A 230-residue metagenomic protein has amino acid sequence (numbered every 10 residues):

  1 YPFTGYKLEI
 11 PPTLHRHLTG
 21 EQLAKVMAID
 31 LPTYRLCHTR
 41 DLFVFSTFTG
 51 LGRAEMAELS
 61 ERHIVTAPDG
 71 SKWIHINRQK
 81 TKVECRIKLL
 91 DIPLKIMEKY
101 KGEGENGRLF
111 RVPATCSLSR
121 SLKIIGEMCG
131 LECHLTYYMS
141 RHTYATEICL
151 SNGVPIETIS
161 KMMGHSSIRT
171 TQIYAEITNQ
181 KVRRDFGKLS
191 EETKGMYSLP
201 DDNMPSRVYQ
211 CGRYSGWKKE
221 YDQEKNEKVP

Functional and structural regions predicted by a protein language model:
Y1-R53: Basic, Lys/Arg- and aromatic-enriched nucleic-acid-binding interface segment
P12, R78-E98, G104-I124: C-terminal catalytic core of Y-nucleophile DNA break-rejoin enzymes
H17, R78-K82, T115, M163-K188: Catalytic-site neighborhood detector that most strongly recognizes the C-terminal catalytic loop/helix of tyrosine
A28, E58, T66, I173-E176: Phosphate-coordinating loops and pocket residues in cytosolic domains that bind phosphorylated ligands
H38-R40, V112-C116, E132-N152: Short basic/aromatic active-site micro-motif
V44, F48, A54-E55, I124 (+2 more regions): C-terminal catalytic core of tyrosine-transesterase DNA break-rejoin enzymes
H63-G70, E132-C133, G153-I173, Q180 (+2 more regions): Short, polar N-cap/turn motifs at the start of nucleic acid-interacting alpha helices
L189-P230: C-terminal secondary-structure termini that scaffold catalytic or DNA-interacting sites
